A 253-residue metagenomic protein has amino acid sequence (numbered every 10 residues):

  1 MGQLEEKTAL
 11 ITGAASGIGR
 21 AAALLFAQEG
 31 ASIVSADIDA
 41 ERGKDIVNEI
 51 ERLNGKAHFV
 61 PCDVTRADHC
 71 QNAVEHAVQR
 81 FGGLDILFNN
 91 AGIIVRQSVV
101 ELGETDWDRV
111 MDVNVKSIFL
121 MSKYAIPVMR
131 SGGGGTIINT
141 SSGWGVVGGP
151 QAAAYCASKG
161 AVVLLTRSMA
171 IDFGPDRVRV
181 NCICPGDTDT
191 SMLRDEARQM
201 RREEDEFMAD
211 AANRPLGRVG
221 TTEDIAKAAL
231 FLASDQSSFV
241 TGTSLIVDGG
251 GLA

Functional and structural regions predicted by a protein language model:
S98-V99, D106-D108, D210: Substrate-binding pocket helix/loop in short-chain dehydrogenase/reductase
V100, V147-A153, P175-D176, G217 (+1 more regions): Active-site loop immediately N-terminal to the catalytic Tyr-X3-Lys motif of short-chain dehydrogenase/reductase
S122, S158, T166: Active-site helix of classical SDR
P127, I171-P175, S238: Alpha-helical segment proximal to the catalytic Tyr-Lys
S142: Residue(s) in the substrate-gating loop at a strand-loop-helix junction that position the organic substrate next
V147, L230, T241-A253: Short C-terminal tail/terminal secondary-structure segment of NAD(P)H-dependent dehydrogenase/reductase domains
P175, D187-N213: A glycine/serine/threonine-rich, flexible loop-to-helix segment that serves as the NAD(P) cofactor-binding "lid"
